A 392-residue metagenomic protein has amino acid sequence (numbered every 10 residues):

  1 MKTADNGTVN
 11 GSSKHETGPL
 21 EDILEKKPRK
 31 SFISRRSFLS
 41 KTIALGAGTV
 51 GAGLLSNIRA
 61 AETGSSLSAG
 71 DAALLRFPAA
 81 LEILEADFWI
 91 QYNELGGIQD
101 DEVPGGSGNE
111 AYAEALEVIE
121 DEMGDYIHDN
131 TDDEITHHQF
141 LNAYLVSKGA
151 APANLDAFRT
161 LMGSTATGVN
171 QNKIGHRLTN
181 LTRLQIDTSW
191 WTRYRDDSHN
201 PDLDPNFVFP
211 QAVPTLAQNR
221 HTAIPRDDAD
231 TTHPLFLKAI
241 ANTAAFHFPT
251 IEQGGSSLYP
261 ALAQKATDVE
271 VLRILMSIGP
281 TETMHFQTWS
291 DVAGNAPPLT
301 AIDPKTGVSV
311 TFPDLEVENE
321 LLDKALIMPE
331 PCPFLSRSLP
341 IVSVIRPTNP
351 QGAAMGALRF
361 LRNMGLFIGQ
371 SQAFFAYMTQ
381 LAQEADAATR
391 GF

Functional and structural regions predicted by a protein language model:
K2-R29, I43-A44, A61-F392: All-alpha RGS (Regulator of G-protein Signaling) helical domain and cognate RGS-like helical scaffolds
S31-R36: Twin-arginine (Tat) signal peptide motif
S37-R59: N-terminal export signals
